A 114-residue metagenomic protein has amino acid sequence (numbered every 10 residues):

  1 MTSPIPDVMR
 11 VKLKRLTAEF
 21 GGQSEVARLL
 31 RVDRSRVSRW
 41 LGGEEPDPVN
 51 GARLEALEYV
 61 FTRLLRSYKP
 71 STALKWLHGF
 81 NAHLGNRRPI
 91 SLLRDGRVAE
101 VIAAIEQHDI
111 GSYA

Functional and structural regions predicted by a protein language model:
M1-A114: Non-transmembrane "mature" sequence context
